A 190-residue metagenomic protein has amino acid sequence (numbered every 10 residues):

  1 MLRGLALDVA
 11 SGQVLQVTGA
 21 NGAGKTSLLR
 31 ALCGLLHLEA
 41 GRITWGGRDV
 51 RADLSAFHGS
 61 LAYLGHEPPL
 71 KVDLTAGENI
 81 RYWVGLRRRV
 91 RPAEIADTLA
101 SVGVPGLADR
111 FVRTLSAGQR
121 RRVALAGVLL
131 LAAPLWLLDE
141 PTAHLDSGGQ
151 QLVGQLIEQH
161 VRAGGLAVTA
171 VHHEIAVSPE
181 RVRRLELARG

Functional and structural regions predicted by a protein language model:
C33: Helix-to-loop junction immediately C-terminal to a conserved catalytic motif
L38-A52, A56-F57: Conserved ABC transporter NBD signature motif
E67, V72-R88: Q-loop/switch helix immediately C-terminal to the Walker
D73, F111-G118: Conserved ABC ATPase signature
R81, P92-L107: Conserved ABC ATPase "signature" region
L125, G164: Hydrophobic anchor residue at the start of the ABC signature
W136-E140: Catalytic Walker B motif of ABC-type/P-loop ATPase nucleotide-binding domains
